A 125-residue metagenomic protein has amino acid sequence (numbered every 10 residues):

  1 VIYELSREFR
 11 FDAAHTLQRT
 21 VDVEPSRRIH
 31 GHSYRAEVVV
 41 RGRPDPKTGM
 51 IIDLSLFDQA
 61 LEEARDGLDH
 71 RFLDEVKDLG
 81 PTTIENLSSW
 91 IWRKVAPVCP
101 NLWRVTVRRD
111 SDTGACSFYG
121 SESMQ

Functional and structural regions predicted by a protein language model:
V1-Q125: Charge-rich, low-complexity N-terminal segments
